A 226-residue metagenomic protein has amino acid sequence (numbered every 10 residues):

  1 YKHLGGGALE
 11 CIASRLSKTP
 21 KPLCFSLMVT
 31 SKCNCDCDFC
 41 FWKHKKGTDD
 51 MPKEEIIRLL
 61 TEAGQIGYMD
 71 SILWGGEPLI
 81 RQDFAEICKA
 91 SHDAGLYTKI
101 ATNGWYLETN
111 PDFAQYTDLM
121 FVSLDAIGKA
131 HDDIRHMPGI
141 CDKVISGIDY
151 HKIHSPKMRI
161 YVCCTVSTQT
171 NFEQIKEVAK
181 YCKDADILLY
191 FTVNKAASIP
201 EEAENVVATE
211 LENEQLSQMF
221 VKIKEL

Functional and structural regions predicted by a protein language model:
Y1-G47, G64: N-terminal pre-core extensions flanking Radical SAM catalytic domains
R15-L16, M28, T61-E62, E108-D112 (+1 more regions): Short, flexible, glycine/charge-rich loop motifs used to bind or transfer phosphoryl groups or to couple energy/partner
F25, V29, I72-W74, Y161 (+1 more regions): Conserved Rossmann-like nucleotide-binding pocket used by diverse enzymes that bind dinucleotide cofactors
K43-K45, G76, C163-S167: Short strand-loop junctions, especially beta-strand C-caps/beta-turns that link beta-sheets to coils or alpha-helices
K46-A101, W105-L119: Conserved Radical SAM active-site core
A94-Y97, Y116-L119, S123-L226: Radical SAM enzyme [4Fe-4S]-AdoMet core and its adjacent flexible, acidic and glycine-rich loops/tails across
